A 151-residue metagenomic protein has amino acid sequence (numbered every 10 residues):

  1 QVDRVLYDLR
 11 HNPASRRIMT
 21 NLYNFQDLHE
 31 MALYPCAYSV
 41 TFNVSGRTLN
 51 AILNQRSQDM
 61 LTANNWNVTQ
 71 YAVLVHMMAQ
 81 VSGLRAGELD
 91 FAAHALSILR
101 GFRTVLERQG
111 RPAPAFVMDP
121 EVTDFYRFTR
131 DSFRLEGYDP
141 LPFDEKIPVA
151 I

Functional and structural regions predicted by a protein language model:
Q1-I151: Terminal, non-catalytic protein-protein interaction segments that mediate quaternary/complex assembly
